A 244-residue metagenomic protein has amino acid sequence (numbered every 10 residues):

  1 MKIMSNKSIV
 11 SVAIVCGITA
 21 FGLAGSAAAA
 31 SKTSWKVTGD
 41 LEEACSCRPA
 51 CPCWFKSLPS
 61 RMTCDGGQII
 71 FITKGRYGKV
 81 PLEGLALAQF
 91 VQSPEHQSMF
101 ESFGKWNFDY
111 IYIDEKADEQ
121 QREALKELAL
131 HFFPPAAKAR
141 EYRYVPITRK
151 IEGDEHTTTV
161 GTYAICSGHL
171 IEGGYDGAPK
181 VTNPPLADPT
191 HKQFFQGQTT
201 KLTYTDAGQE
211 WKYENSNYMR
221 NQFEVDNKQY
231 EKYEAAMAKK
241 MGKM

Functional and structural regions predicted by a protein language model:
K2-I14: Bacterial N-terminal signal peptides that target proteins for export
V12-G22: Bacterial N-terminal signal peptides
V15-G17, A29, T205: Generic detection of intrinsically disordered/low-complexity segments and helix-coil linkers/edges
G22-A24, L58: Amphipathic, positively biased hydrophobic alpha-helical segments used for protein targeting and membrane insertion
A24-S31: Boundary at the C-terminal end of the N-terminal hydrophobic targeting segment
K32-M244: Beta-strand-enriched cores of mature, soluble protein domains
